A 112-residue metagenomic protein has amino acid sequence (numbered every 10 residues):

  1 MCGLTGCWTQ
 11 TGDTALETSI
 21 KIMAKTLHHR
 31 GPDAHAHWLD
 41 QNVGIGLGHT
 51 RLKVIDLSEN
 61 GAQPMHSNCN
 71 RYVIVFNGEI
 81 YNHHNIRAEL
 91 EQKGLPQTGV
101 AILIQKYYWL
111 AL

Functional and structural regions predicted by a protein language model:
M1-L112: N-terminus-centric sequence/structural signature that marks the extreme N-terminus and adjacent "lid/interface" module
